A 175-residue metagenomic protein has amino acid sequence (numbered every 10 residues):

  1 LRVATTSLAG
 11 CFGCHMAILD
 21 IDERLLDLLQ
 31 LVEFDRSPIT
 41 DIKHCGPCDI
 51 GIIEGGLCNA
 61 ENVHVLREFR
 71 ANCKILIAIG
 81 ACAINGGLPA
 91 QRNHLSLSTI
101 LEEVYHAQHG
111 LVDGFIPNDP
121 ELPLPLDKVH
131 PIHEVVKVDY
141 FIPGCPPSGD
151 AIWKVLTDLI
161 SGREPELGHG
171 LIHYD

Functional and structural regions predicted by a protein language model:
L1-D175: Iron-sulfur-associated redox domains of electron-transfer enzymes in respiratory and anaerobic energy metabolism
